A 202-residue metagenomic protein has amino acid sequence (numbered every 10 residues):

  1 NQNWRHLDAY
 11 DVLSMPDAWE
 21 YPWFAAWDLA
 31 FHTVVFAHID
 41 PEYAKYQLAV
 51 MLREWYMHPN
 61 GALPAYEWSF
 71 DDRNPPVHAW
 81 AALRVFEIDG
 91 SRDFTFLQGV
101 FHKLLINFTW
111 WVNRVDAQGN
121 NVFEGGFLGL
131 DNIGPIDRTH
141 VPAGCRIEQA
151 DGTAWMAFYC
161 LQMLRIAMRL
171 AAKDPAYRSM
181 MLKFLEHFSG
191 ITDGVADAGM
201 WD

Functional and structural regions predicted by a protein language model:
N1, H32, H78: Conserved hydrophobic/aromatic pocket- or pore-lining residues that grip, position, or stack substrates in active sites
N1-W4, H38-I39, M51, Y56-N60 (+3 more regions): Active-site acid/base region of carbohydrate-active enzymes
N1-Y21, G199-M200: Low-complexity, Ser/Thr/Pro/Gly-enriched N-terminal "stalk/linker" regions
L13-L29, L63-P75, P142-A157: Solvent-exposed loop and edge beta-strand segments that line ligand/cofactor-binding and catalytic clefts
A25-M51, A157, A167, K173: Alpha-helical support elements that line or immediately flank enzyme active sites and cofactor-binding pockets
V34-A37, W80-E87, Q162-A172: Short glycine/serine- and small hydrophobic-enriched flexible loop segments
L48, P75, A79, A157-L164: Hydrophobic faces of stable alpha-helices that mediate helix-helix packing
